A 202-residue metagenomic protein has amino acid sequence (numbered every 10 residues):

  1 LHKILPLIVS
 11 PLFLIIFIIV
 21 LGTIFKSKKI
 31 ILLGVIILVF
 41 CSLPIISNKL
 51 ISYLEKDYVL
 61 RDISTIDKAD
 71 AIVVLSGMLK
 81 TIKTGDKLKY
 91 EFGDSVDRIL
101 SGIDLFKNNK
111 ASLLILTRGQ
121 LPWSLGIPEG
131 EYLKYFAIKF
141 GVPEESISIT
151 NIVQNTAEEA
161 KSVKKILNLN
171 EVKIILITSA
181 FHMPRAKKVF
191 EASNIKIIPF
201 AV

Functional and structural regions predicted by a protein language model:
L1-I24: Membrane-embedded alpha-helical segments of integral membrane proteins
I24-I31: Membrane-interface helix-boundary motifs at transmembrane edges
I31-P44: Hydrophobic membrane-insertion alpha-helices, especially the h-region of bacterial N-terminal signal peptides
P44-V202: A structural signal for short, hydrophobic/glycine-enriched beta-strand patches
